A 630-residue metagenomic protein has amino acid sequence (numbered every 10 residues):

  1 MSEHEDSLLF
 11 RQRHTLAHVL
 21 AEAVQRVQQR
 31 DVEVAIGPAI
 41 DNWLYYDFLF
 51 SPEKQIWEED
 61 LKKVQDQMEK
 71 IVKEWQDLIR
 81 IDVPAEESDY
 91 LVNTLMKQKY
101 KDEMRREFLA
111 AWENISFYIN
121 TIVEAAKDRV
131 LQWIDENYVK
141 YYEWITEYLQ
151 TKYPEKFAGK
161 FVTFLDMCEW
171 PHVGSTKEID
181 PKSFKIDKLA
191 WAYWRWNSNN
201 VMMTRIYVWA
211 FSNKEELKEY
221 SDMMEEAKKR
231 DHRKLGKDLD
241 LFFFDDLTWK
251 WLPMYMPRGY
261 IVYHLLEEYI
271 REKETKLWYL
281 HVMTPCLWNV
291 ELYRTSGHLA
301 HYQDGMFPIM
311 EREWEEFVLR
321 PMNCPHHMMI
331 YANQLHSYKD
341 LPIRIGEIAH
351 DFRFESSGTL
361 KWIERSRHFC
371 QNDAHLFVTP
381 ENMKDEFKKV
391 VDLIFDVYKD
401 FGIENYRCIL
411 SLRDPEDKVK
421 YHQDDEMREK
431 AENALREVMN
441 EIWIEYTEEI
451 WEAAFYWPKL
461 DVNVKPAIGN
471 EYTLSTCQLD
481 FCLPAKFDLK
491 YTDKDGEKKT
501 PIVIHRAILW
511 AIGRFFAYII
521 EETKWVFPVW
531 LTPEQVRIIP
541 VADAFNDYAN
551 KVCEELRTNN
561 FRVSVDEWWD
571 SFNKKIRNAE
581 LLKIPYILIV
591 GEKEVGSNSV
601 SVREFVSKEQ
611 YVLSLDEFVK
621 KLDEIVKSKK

Functional and structural regions predicted by a protein language model:
M1-E33, D41-W43, D47-K630: NTP/phosphate- and nucleic-acid-binding module
